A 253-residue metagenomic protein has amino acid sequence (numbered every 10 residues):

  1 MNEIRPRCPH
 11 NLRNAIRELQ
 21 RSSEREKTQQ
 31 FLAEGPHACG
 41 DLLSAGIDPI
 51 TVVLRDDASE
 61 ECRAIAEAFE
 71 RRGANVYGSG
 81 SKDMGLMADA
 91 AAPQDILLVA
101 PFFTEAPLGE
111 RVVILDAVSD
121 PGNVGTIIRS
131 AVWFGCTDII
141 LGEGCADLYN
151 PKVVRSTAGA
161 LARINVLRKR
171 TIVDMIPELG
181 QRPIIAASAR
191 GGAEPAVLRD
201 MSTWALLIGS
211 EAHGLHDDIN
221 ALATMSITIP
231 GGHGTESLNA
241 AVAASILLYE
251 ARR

Functional and structural regions predicted by a protein language model:
M1-R63, C145-A146: Boundary-proximal intrinsically disordered activation/regulatory segments immediately upstream of a helical core
E3-R7, N75-G80, N165-D174: Short acidic-hydrophobic, aromatic-tinged amphipathic segments that line or gate anion-handling sites
G35, S119-I127, E236-A241: Amphipathic alpha-helical repeat scaffolds
S44, V99-G191: RNA substrate-binding interface of SAM-dependent RNA methyltransferases
E60-R72, D218-I219: Short, aromatic/basic amphipathic alpha-helical patches
F69-V99: Glycine/small-residue-rich loop that forms an oxyanion/phosphate-binding "nest" at active or ligand-binding sites
L98, S130-F134, C145-A162, D217-R253: Structured adenosyl-cofactor binding patch, chiefly the S-adenosyl-L-methionine
I185-T235: Active-site/ligand-binding-proximal alpha/beta "capping" segment
